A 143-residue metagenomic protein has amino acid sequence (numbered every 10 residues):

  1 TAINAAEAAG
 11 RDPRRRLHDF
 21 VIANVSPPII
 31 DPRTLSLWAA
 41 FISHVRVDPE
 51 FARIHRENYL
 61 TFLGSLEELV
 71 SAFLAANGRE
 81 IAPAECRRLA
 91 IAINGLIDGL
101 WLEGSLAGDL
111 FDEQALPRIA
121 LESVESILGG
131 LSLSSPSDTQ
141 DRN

Functional and structural regions predicted by a protein language model:
A2-T34, C86-I93, S135: Hydrophobic alpha-helical connector segments
N4, V25, L63, E67-S71 (+2 more regions): Structural signal for well-ordered, non-membrane alpha-helices
A5-R11, S71-I81: Surface-exposed helix-capping loop/turn segments at secondary-structure junctions
A6, I42-V45, G104-G108: Secondary-structure edge/capping motif, primarily at the C-terminal ends of alpha-helices and the immediately following
R15, I30-A39, P49-A76, I91 (+2 more regions): Amphipathic alpha-helical packing segments from all-alpha helical-bundle domains
S26, A40-V47: Short helix-capping/turn signature of helix-turn-helix
A52-R56, A76-D141: Hydrophobic/aromatic-rich alpha-helical bundle segments in the mid-to-C-terminal region
